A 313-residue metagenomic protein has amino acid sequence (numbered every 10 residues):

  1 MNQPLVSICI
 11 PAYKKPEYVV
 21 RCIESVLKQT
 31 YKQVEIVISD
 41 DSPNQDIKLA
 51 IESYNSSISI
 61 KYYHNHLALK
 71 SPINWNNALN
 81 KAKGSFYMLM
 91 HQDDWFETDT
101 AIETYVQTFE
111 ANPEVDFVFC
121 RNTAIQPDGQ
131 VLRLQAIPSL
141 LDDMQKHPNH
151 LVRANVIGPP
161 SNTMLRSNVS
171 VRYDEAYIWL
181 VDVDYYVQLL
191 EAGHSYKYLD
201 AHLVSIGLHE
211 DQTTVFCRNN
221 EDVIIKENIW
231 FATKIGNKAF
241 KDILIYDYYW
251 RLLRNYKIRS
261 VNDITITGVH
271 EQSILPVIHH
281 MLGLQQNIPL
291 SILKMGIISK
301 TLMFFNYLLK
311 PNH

Functional and structural regions predicted by a protein language model:
M1, Y256-H313: Membrane-interface aromatic/basic loop that binds lipid-linked glycans or pyrophosphate carriers, typified by
M1-L27: N-proximal low-complexity "stem/linker" segments adjacent to membrane-targeting elements
D40-L49, L67, H91: A conserved acidic beta->alpha catalytic loop
N65-A82, W95, T104: Glycine-rich, basic loop-to-helix element that forms the pyrophosphate-binding segment of sugar-nucleotide handling
P72, C120, S139-N228: Conserved nucleotide-sugar donor-binding catalytic segment
Y87: Short aromatic/hydrophobic "clamp" motif used to bind/position activated sugar donors
T100-L132: Conserved donor NDP-sugar-binding/catalytic core segment of glycosyltransferases
A201-E210, V215-Y246, D263-I278: Catalytic core of nucleotide-sugar-dependent glycosyltransferases
